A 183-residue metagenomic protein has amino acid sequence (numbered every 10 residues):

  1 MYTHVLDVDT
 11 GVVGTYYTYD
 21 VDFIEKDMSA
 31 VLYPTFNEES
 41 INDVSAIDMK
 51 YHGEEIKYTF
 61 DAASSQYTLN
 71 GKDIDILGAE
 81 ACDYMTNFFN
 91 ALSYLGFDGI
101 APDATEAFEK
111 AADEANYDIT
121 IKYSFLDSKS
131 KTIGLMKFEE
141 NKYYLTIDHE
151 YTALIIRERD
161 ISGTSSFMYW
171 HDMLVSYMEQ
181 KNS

Functional and structural regions predicted by a protein language model:
M1-S183: Soluble, acidic/polar mature domains that operate outside membranes
